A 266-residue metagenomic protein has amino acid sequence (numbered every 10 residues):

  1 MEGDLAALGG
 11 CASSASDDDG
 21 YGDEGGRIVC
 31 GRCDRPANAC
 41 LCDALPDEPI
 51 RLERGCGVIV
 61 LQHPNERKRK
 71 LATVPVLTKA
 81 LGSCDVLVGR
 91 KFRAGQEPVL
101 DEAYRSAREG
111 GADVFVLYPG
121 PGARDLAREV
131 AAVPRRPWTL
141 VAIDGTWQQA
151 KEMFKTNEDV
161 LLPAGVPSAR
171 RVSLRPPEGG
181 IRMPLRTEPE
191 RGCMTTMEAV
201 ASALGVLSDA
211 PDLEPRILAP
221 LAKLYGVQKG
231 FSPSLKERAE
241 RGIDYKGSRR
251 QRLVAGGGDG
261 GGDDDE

Functional and structural regions predicted by a protein language model:
D17-G25: Short, flexible, mixed-charge glycine/proline-rich loop motifs that serve as phosphate/nucleic-acid-contacting
C30-C33: Short cysteine-rich clusters marking metal-coordination/redox-active sites
A37-C40: Cys/His-rich microdomains that often coordinate metals
D43, R69-A80: Histidine-anchored nucleotide/phosphate-binding helix
A44-G57: Short cysteine/histidine-rich metal-coordination sites, predominantly Zn2+-binding motifs
G57-R67, D113-Y118: Short hydrophobic beta-strand segments
G82-G165: S-adenosyl-L-methionine/SAH cofactor-binding core of RNA-modifying enzymes
V133, T139, W147-E266: C-terminal folded domains that constitute the principal catalytic or ligand-binding module of multi-domain proteins
